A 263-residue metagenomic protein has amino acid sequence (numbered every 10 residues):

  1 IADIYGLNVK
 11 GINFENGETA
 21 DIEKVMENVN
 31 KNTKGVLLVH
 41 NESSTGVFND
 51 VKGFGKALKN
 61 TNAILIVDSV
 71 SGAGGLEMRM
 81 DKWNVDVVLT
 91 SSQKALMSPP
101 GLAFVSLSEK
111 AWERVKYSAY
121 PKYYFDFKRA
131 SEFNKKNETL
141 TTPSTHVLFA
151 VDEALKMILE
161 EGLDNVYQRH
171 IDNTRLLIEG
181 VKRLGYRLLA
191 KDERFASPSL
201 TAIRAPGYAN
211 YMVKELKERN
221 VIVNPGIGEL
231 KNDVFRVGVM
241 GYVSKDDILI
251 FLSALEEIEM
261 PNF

Functional and structural regions predicted by a protein language model:
I1-N28: PLP-dependent aspartate aminotransferase-fold enzymes
T19-G74: Active-site phosphate-binding strand-loop segment of PLP-dependent enzymes
D81-Q93: Conserved active-site segment immediately N-terminal to the catalytic lysine that forms the internal aldimine
Q93-I178: Active-site C-terminal subdomain of aminotransferase-like
R187-L216: Conserved PLP-binding catalytic core of the aspartate aminotransferase-like
R219-R236: Conserved PLP cofactor-binding pocket of PLP-dependent enzymes
D233-F263: PLP-dependent enzyme catalytic core of the Aspartate aminotransferase-like
